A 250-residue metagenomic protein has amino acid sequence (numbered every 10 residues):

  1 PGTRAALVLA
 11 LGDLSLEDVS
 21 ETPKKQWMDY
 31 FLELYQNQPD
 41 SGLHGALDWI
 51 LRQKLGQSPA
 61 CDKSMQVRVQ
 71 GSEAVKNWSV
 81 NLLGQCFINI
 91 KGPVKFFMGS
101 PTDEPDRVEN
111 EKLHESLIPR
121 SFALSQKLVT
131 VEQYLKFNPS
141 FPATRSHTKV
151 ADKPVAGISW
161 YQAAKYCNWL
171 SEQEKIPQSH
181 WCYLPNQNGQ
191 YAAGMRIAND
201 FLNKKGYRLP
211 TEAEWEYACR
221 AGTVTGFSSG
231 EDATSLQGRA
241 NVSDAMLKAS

Functional and structural regions predicted by a protein language model:
P1, E17-E33, S58-Q66: Amphipathic alpha-helical scaffolding segments comprising HEAT/armadillo-like alpha-solenoid repeats
G2-R4, P39-L43: Positions within the helices of HEAT/ARM-like alpha-solenoid repeats
A5-E21, G45-Q53: Structural detector for internal amphipathic alpha-helices that build alpha-solenoid repeat scaffolds
L34-Q38: Helix-loop junctions that connect tandem helical modules in alpha-solenoid scaffolds
H44-K76: Long amphipathic alpha-helical scaffold segments
S64-G84, Y191-A198: A short, compositionally biased domain-edge/stem linker segment
S79-R145, A151-E174, A213, A218-A221: A short glycine-rich, aromatic-capped structural motif
F97, T102, K149, W160-S250: Functional-site microenvironments in short loops/helix caps that host divalent-cation chemistry
